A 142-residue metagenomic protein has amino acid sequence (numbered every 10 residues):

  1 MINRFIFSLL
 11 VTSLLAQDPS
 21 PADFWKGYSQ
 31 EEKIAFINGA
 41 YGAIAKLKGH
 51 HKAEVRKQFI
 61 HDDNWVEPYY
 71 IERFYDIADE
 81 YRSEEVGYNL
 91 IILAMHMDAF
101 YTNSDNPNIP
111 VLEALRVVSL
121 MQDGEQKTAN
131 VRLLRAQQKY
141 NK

Functional and structural regions predicted by a protein language model:
R4-L14: Sec-dependent N-terminal signal peptides
L9-V11, A40, A78, S104: Prokaryotic Sec-type signal peptides and long signal-anchor helices with extended Leu/Ile/Val-rich h-regions
Q17-Y69: N-terminal secretory signal peptides
P19, H51-K142: Compact alpha-helical subdomains of small soluble proteins
